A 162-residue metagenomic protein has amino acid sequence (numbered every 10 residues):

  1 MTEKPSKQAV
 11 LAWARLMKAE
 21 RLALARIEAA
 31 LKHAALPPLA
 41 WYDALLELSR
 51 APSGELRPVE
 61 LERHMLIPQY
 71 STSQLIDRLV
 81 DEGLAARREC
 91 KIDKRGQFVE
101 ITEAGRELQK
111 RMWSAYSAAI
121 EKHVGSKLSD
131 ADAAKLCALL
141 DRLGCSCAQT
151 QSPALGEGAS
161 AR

Functional and structural regions predicted by a protein language model:
M1-A35: N-terminal leader segment of winged-helix/HTH proteins
M1-K7, D130-R162: C-terminal regulatory/oligomerization modules of transcriptional regulators
Q8, A12, A40-W41, A104 (+1 more regions): N-terminal positioning helix adjacent to the helix-turn-helix/winged-helix DNA-binding module
M17, L46-S53, W113, D141: Short, locally clustered residues in the helix-turn-helix/winged-helix DNA-binding domain
R26-P68, L155-E157: N-terminal helix-turn-helix DNA-binding core of bacterial DNA-binding proteins
P58, I76-D77: Short, hydrophobic-biased segments on the C-terminal half of alpha helices that form "recognition helices"
D77-K135: Charged, amphipathic alpha-helical coiled-coil/dimerization segments
